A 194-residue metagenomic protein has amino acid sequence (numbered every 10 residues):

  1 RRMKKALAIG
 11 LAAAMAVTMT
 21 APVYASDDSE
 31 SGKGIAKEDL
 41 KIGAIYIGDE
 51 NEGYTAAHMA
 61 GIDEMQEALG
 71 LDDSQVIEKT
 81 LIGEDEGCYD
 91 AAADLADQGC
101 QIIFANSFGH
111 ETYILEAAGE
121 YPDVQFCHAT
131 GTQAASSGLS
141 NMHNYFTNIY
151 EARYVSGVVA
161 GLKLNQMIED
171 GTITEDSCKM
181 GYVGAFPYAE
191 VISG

Functional and structural regions predicted by a protein language model:
M3-A14: Sec-dependent N-terminal signal peptides
V17-G34: Sec-dependent signal peptide cleavage junction
G34-I35, G43-M65, L69, E78-C88 (+2 more regions): Extracytoplasmic "Venus flytrap"
A36, Y145-E175: Hydrophobic alpha-helical segments within soluble ligand-binding/sensing domains
I45-G48, F146-I149, K163, M180-I192: Short beta-strand->loop
D85-C100: Short, well-structured alpha-helical segments in soluble
D97-F108, Q125-A129: Periplasmic-binding protein-like
G119-F146: Flexible loop/hinge segments that line or gate small-molecule binding clefts
